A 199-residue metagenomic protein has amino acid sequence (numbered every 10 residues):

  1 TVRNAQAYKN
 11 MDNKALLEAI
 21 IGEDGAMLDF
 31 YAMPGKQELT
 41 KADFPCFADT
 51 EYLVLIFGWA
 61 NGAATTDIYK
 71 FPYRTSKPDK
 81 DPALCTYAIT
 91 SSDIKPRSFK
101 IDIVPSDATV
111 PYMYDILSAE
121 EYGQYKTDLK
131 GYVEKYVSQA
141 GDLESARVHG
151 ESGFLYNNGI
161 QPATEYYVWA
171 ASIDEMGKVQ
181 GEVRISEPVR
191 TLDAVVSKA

Functional and structural regions predicted by a protein language model:
T1-E18, F99-K135: Solvent-exposed loop/turn segments flanking beta-strands in beta-repeat/beta-sandwich domains
A32-K36, D43-E51, V137, D142-E151 (+1 more regions): Surface-exposed, short loops/turns at beta-strand junctions within beta-sandwich domains
M33-E38, T90-K100, H149-S152, A199: Ser/Thr- and Asn-enriched, surface-exposed coil loops between beta-strands
C46, D93, V104-D107, I160: Non-cytosolic beta-sheet module surface loops
L53-W59, Y167-I173: Extracellular recognition modules
W59-P82, S152-F154, G159, I173-K198: Extracellular fibronectin type III
P82-S92: Short, compositionally biased P/S/T/A/G/V-rich stretches that sit at domain boundaries
